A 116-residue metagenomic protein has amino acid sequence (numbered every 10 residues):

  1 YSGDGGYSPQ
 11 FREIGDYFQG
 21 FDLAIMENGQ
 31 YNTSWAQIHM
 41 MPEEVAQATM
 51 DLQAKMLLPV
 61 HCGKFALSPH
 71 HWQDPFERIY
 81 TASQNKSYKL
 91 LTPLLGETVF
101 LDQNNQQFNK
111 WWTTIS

Functional and structural regions predicted by a protein language model:
Y1-Q19, L95-S116: Core dinuclear metal-dependent hydrolase active-site scaffold
G6-L94: Cap/insert and terminal regions of metallo-dependent hydrolase folds
